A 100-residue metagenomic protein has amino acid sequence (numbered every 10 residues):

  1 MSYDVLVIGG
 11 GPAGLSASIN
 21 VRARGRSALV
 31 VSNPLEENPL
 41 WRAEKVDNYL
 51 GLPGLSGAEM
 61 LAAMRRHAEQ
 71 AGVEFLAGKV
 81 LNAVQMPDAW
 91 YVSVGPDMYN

Functional and structural regions predicted by a protein language model:
M1-Y3, S93-N100: Core beta-strand elements of the Rossmann-like FAD/NAD(P) dinucleotide-binding domain in flavoenzyme oxidoreductases
S2-D4, A77-G78: Phosphate-coordination loops involved in phosphoryl transfer and adenosine-cofactor binding
Y3-Q70: Beta1-alpha1 glycine-rich phosphate/pyrophosphate-binding loop at the start of Rossmann-like nucleotide-binding domains
G10-G11, S32-P34, G78-K79, V94-D97: Fold-independent oxyanion-binding glycine-rich loops and adjacent beta-strand/coil segments at enzyme active sites
E44-V46, A89-S93: Short low-complexity, flexible loop/linker segments enriched in glycine and/or proline with clustered acidic
H67, D88-W90, D97: Conserved N-terminal subdomain of the carbohydrate kinase-like
G72-E74: Short, conserved active-site loop motifs that form the nucleotide-linked donor/cofactor pocket
L76-W90: A conserved short coil-to-beta-strand element within the FAD-binding core of flavoproteins
